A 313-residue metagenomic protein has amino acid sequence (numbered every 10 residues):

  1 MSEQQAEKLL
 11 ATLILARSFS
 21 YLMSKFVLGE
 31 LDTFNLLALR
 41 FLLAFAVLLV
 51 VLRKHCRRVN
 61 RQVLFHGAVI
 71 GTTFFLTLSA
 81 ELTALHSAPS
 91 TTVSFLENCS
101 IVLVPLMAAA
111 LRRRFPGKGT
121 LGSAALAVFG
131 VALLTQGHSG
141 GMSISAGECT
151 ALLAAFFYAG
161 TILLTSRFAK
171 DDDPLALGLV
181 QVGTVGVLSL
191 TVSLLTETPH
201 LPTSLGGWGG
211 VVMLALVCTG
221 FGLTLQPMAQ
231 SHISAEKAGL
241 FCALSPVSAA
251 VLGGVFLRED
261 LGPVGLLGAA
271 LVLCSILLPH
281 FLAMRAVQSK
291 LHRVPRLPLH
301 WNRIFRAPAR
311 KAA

Functional and structural regions predicted by a protein language model:
M1-N35, T72, A80, G140-R167 (+2 more regions): Glycine-/small-residue-enriched transmembrane alpha-helix faces in small-molecule transporters and effluxers
Q5-L9, N35-V50, G119-F129, A146-L153 (+2 more regions): Hydrophobic alpha-helical transmembrane segments of multi-pass integral membrane proteins, especially transporters
L15-S18, L22, G71, F75 (+9 more regions): Hydrophobic/small/kink-forming positions within alpha-helical transmembrane segments of polytopic membrane proteins
A16, S20-Y21, L52-E97, L133 (+1 more regions): Specific transmembrane alpha-helical segments of multi-pass solute transporters/efflux pumps, especially DMT/EamA
L22-E30, H86, L133-A146, S193-V211 (+1 more regions): Membrane-interface helix termini and inter-helical loops of multi-pass transporters
L37-L39, V93-C99, L164-G186, T219-V255: Helix-helix packing/entry segments at the starts of transmembrane helices
V47-C56, S100-G122, V247-L267: C-terminal transmembrane-helix exit sites in multi-pass transporters
L48, P116-Q136, A155, S189 (+3 more regions): Hydrophobic transmembrane alpha-helices of multi-pass small-molecule transport proteins
